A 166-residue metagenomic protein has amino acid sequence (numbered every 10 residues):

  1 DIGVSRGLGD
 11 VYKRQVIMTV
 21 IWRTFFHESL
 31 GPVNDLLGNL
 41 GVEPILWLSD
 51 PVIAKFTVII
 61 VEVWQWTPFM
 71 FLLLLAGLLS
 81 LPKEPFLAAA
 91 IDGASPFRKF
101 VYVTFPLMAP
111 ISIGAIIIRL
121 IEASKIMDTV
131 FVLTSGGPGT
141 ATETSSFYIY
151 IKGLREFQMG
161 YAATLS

Functional and structural regions predicted by a protein language model:
D1-L8, Y12: Single conserved hydrophobic/aromatic residue that forms the stacking wall/gate of nucleotide- or nucleobase-binding
D10-L36, L107-I121: Generic hydrophobic transmembrane alpha-helix motif, especially the helices
I17, T57, W64-P85, S124: Membrane-embedded alpha-helices of multi-pass transport/permease systems
T19-V63, D128-E143: Membrane-interfacial helix termini and adjacent extracytoplasmic/periplasmic loops of multi-pass transporters
F56, L74, V101, I113 (+1 more regions): Signature of the 12-TM Major Facilitator Superfamily
L75-S112: Intracellular coupling helices
S124-S166: Interhelical loop and adjacent transmembrane-helix boundary motif in polytopic membrane transport permeases
